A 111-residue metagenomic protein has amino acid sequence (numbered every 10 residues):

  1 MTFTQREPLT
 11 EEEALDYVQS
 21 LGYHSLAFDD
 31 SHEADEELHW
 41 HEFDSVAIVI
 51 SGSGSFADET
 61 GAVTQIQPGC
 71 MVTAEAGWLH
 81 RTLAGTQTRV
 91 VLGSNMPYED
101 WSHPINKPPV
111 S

Functional and structural regions predicted by a protein language model:
M1-A14, V18: Extreme N-terminal tail/first-helix region
E11, Y23-H41: Conserved short histidine dyad/triad with adjacent acidic residue
L15-Y17, D35-H41, A57-D58, T64 (+1 more regions): Short histidine-centered beta-strand/loop micro-motifs that create catalytic or ligand/metal-coordination sites
W40-F56: Short, conserved beta-strand element in jelly-roll/cupin
I50-S51, Q67-P68, T86: A cytosolic small-molecule/anion-sensing beta-strand core signal
T60-G77: Short acidic-glycine-tyrosine-enriched beta hairpin
A76-W101: Ligand-binding loop in jelly-roll beta-barrel domains
P97-S111: Short peripheral tails and domain-boundary helices/loops at the edges of structured domains
